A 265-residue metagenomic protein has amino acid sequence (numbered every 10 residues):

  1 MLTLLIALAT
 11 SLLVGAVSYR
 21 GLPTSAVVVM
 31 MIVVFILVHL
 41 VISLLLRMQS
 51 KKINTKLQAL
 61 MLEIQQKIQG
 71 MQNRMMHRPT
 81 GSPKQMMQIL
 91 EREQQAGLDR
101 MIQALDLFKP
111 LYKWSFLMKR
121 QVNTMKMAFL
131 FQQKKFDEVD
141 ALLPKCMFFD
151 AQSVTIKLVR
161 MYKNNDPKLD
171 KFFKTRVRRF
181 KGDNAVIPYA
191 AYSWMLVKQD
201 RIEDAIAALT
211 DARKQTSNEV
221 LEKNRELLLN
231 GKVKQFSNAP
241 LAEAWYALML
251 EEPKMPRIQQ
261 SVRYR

Functional and structural regions predicted by a protein language model:
M1-Y19, I32, I36: Extreme N-terminal leader/anchor segments
T24-N123: N-terminal topogenic membrane-targeting module
L46-Q49, K126, K157, Y192 (+2 more regions): Hydrophobic core/packing positions within alpha-helical solenoid repeats
L60, I64-M71, K134, K163-K168 (+2 more regions): Short coil/turn linking the two alpha-helices of tandem helical-hairpin repeats
Q94, W114-W194: Alpha-helical adaptor scaffolds
L98-K109, F136-K145, P167-K181, I202-A212 (+1 more regions): Alpha-helical repeat scaffolds
G182, V186-R265: Long, non-transmembrane cytosolic or organellar matrix-exposed soluble domains/tails of integral membrane proteins
